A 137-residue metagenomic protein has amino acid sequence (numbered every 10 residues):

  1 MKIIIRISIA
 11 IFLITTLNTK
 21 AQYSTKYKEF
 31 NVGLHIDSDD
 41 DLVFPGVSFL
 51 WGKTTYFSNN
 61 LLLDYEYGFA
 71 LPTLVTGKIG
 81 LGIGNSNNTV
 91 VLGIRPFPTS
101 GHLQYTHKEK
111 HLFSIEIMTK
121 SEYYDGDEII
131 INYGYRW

Functional and structural regions predicted by a protein language model:
M1-T25: Cleavable N-terminal export/targeting peptides
Q22-G33, F44-T54: N-terminal secretory signal peptides
K26-S38, N59-T73, I79-L103, H111-E122: Transmembrane beta-strand segments that form the barrel wall of outer-membrane beta-barrel proteins
D40-V43, Y123-D125: Replace "Gram-negative outer membrane beta-barrel proteins" with "bacterial and organellar outer membrane beta-barrel
F49-W51, G77-I79, G101-Y105, I131-Y133: Membrane-embedded beta-strands of outer-membrane beta-barrel proteins, especially the hydrophobic/small aromatic
Y124-W137: Outer-membrane beta-barrel "beta-signal"
